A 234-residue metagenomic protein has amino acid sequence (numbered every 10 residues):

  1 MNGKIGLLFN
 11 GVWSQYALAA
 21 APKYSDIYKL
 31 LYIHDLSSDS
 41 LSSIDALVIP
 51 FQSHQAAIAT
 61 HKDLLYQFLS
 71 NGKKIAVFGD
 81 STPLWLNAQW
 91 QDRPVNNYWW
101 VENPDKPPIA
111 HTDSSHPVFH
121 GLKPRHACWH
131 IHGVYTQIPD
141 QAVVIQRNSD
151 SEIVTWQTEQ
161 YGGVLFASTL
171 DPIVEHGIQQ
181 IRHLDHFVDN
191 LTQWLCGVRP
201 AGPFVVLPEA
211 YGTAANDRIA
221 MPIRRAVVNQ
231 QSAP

Functional and structural regions predicted by a protein language model:
M1-I27: Short, charged N-terminal beta->alpha structural module
L7-W13, I33-H34, I49-S53, F78-S81 (+2 more regions): Structural motif
Q15-Y16, D39, A56, P83-A88 (+2 more regions): Short catalytic/ligand-binding loop motif for oxyanion handling, primarily in non-cytosolic enzymes, centered on
Y16-Y24, E102-Q180, R199-A233: Catalytic beta-strand/loop cores that center a nucleophilic Ser/Cys/Thr and support acyl-enzyme chemistry
P22-S42: A short, well-structured beta->alpha microelement
S40-H54: Short, well-ordered secondary-structure micro-motifs within conserved domains or adaptor modules
A56-A127: A glycine-rich, often tryptophan-bearing local segment used as a flexible ligand/cofactor-contacting loop or short
F187-A201: C-terminal alpha-helix
